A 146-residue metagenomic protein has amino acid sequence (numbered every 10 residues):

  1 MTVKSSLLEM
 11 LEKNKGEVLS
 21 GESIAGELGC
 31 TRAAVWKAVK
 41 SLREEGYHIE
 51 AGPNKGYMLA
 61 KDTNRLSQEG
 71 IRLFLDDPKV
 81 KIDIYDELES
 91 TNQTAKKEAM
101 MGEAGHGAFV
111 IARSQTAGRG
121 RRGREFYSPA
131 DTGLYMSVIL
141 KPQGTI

Functional and structural regions predicted by a protein language model:
T2-I146: N-terminal lobe of the biotin/lipoate ligase/transferase fold
